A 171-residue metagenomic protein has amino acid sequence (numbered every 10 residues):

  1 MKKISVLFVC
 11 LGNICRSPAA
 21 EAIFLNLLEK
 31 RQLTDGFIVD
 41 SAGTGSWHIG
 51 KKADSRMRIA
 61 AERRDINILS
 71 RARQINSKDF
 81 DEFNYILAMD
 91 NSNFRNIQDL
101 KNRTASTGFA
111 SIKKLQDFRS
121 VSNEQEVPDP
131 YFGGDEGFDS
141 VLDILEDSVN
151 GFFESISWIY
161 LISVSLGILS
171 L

Functional and structural regions predicted by a protein language model:
M1-F83, S157-S163, I168-L171: Conserved active-site segments centered on acidic
S17, D90-N91: Helix N-cap/beta->alpha junction signal
Y85, N91-L171: Phosphate-binding/catalytic loops
